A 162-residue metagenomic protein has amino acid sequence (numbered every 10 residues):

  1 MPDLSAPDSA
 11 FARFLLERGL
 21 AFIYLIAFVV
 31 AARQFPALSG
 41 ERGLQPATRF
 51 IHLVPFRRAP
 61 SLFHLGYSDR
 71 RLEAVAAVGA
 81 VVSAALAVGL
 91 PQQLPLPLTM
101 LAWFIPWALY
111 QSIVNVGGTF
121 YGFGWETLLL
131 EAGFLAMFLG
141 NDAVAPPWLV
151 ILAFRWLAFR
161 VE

Functional and structural regions predicted by a protein language model:
M1-E162: Alpha-helical membrane-anchoring segments
